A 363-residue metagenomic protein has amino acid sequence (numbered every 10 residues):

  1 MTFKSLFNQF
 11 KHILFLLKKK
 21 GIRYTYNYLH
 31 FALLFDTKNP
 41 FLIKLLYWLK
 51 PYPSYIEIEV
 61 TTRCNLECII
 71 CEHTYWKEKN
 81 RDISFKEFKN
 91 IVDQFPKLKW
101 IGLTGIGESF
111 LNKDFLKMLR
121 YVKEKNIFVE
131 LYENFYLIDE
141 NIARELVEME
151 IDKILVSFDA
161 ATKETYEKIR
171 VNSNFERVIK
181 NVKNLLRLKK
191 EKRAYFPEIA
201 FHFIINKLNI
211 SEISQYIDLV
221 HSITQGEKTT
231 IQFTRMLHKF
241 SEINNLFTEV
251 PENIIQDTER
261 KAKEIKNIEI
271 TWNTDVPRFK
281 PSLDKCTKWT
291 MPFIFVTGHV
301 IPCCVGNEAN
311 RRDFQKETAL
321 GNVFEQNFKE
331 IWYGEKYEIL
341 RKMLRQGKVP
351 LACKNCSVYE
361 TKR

Functional and structural regions predicted by a protein language model:
M1-L16, E59, R81-K86, F128 (+3 more regions): Radical SAM enzyme [4Fe-4S]-AdoMet core and its adjacent flexible, acidic and glycine-rich loops/tails across
S5-N8, H12-K153, E164, K168 (+6 more regions): Conserved alpha-helical substructure of the radical SAM core
L34-Y52, N322-K342: Short, charged low-complexity linear segments at domain edges
E59, R63-L66, P281, K348-L351: Disulfide-bonded cysteine motifs in exported proteins
C64, C68-C71, C286, C303-C304 (+1 more regions): Short cysteine clusters
C64, G107, F135, F203-I205 (+3 more regions): Short, flexible loop/turn elements at secondary-structure junctions
P96-K99, T224, K266, E335: Structural motif
K329-R363: Cysteine/selenocysteine-centered motifs that mediate thiol-based redox chemistry or coordinate metal-sulfur cofactors
